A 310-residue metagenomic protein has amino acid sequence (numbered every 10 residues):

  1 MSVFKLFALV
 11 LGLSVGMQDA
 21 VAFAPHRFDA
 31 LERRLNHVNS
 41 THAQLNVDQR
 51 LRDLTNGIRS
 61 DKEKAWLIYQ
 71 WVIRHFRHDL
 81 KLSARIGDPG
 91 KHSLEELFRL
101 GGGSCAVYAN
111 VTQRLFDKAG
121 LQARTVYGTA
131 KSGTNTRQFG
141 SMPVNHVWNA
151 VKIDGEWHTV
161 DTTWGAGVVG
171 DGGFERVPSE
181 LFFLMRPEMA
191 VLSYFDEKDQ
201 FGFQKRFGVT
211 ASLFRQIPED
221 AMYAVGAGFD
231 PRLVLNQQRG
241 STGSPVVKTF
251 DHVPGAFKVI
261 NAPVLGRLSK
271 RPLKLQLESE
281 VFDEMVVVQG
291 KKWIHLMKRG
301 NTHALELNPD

Functional and structural regions predicted by a protein language model:
M1-S2: N-terminal secretory signal peptides that target proteins for export/translocation
K5-G16: Bacterial N-terminal signal peptides
F7, N145, R271-L273: Residues at beta-strand starts and edge strands
L13, R114, G140-S141, G266-L268: Sterically constrained small-residue positions within well-ordered secondary structures of folded domains
M17-A22: Sec/Tat signal peptide C-region and signal peptidase I cleavage site
F23-S104, N110-Q113, A119: Secondary-structure boundary elements
N110-A190: Hydrophobic/aromatic-rich core segments of domains that either
G170-D310: Alpha-helical and coiled-coil interaction segments, frequently adjacent to or embedded within charge-biased
